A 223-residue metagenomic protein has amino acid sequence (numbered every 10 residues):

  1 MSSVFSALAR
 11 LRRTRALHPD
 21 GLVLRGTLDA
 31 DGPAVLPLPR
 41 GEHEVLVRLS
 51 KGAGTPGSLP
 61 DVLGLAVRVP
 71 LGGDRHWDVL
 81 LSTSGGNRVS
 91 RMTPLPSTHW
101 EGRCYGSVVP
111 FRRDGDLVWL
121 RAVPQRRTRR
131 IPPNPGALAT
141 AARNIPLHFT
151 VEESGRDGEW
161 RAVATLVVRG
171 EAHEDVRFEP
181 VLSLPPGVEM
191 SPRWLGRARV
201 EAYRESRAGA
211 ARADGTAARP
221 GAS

Functional and structural regions predicted by a protein language model:
M1-S223: Active-site-adjacent core segments of small-molecule enzymes
